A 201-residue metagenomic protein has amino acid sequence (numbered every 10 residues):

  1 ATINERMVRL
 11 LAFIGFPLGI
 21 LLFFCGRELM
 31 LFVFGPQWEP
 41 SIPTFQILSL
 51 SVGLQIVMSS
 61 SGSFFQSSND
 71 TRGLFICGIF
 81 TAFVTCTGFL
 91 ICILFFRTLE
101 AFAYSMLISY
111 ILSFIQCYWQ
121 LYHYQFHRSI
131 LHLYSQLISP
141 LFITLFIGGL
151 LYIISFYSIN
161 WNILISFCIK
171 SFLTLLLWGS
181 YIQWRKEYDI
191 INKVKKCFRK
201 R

Functional and structural regions predicted by a protein language model:
A1-G78: Specific pore-lining/lateral-gate transmembrane helices of multi-pass inner-membrane transport and insertion machines
I3-M7, F126-P140: Membrane-helix boundary/juxtamembrane motif in polytopic membrane proteins
L10, G19, I56, A82-F89 (+4 more regions): Hydrophobic transmembrane alpha-helices of multi-pass small-molecule transporters
F24-C25, F32-V33, I91-F96, W119-Q125 (+2 more regions): Helix-loop junctions at the membrane-solvent interface of multi-pass transporters, primarily the C-terminal
I42, R72, I79-I115, R128-L131 (+1 more regions): Membrane-interface helix-loop junctions in multi-pass transport and translocation proteins
S61-N69, Y118-Y134: Alpha-helical transmembrane segments
R128-S129, L133, G149-R201: Membrane-proximal transmembrane or re-entrant/amphipathic helices at the cytosolic face
